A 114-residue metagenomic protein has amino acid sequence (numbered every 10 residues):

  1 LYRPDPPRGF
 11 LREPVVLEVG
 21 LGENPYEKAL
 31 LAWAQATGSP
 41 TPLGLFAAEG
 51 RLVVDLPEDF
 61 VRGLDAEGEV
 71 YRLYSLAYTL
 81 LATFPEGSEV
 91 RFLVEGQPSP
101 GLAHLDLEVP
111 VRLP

Functional and structural regions predicted by a protein language model:
L1-P114: Bimodal "functional hotspot" detector
